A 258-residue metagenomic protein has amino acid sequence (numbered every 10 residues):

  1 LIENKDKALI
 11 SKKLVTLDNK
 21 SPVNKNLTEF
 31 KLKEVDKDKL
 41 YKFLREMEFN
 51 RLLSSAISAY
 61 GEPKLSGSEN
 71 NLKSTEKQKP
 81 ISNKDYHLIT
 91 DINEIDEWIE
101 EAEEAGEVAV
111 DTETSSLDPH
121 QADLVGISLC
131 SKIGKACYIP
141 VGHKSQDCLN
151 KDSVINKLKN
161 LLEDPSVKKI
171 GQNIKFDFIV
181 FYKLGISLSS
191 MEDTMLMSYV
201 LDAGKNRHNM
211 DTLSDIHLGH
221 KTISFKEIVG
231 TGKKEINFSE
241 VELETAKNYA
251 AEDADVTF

Functional and structural regions predicted by a protein language model:
L1-E3, V23-E34, E235-A246: Short, solvent-exposed helix-loop connector elements
L1-K12, S21-N24, S66: Accessory alpha-helical DNA-binding modules that contact the DNA backbone or grooves
I2, V15, Y41-L44, I57 (+5 more regions): Generic hydrophobic alpha-helical scaffold/packing signal
K12, T16, N24-K31, S54-S58 (+4 more regions): Short coil/turn segments at secondary-structure boundaries
K12-K13, E48, T194: Charged catalytic cores and adjacent phosphate/nucleic-acid-binding surfaces used for phosphate/nucleic-acid chemistry
T16-P22, R45, F49-L65, D202 (+3 more regions): Non-catalytic alpha-helical coupling and interface elements of nucleotide-dependent molecular machines and regulators
N26-I127, V141-S145, N150-L161: Long, highly charged low-complexity segments
P80, D118, A122-F258: Active-site-proximal helix-loop-helix substrate-binding element of RNase H-like nuclease domains
